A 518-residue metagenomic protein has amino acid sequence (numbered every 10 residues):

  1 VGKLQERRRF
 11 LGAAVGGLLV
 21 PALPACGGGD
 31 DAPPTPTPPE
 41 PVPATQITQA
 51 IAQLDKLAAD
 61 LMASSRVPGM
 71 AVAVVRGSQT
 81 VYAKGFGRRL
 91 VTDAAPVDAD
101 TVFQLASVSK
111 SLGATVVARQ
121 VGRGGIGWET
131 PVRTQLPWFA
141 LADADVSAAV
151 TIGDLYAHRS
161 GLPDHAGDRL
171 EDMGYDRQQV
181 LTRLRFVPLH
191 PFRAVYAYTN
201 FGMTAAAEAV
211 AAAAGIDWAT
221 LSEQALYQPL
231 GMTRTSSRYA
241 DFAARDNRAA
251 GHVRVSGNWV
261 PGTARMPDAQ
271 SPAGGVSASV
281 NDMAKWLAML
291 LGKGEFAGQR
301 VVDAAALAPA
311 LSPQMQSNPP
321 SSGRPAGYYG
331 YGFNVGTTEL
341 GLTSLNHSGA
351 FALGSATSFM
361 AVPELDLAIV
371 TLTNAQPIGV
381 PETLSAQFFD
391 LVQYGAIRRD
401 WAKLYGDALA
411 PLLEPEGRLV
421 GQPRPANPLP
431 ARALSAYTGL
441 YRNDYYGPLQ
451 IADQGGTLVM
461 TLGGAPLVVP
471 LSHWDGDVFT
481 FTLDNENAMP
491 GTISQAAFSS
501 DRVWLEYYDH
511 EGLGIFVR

Functional and structural regions predicted by a protein language model:
V1-A25: N-terminal secretory signal peptides
V20-V42: Bacterial Sec-dependent N-terminal signal peptides
A44-F103, G122-G127, A140-A142, D176-V187 (+2 more regions): Short, conserved catalytic-motif segment at the N-terminal edge
F86-L90, D143-L353, T357, F388: Short, surface-exposed loop or secondary-structure junction motifs that flank catalytic or metal-binding residues
R88-V91, Q376-I378, N487, E511: A short acidic/small-residue loop/turn micro-motif
G127-D143, L230: Short, glycine/proline-biased beta-turn/loop segments that scaffold the active-site neighborhood
T338, E382-R518: Peripheral terminal and inter-domain segments
T357-M360, L365-N374: Short, well-ordered beta-strand elements
